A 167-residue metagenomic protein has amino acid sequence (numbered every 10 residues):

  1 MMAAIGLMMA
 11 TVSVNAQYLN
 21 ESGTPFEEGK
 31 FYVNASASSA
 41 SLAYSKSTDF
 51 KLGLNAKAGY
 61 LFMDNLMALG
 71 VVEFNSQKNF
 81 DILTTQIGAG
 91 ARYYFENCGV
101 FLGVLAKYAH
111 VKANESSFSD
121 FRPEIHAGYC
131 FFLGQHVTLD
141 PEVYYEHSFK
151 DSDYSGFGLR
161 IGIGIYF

Functional and structural regions predicted by a protein language model:
M1-L19: Bacterial Sec-dependent N-terminal signal peptides
S13-N15, T84, Y145: Intrinsically disordered, low-complexity regions enriched for glutamine and histidine
V14-F62, L66-F74, G164-Y166: Short glycine/proline- and aromatic-enriched beta-strand/turn motifs that initiate or cap beta-hairpins
S22-F26, L42-S47, S76-F80, K112-S117 (+1 more regions): Outer-membrane beta-barrel domain signature
G29-F31, T48-L54, D81-I87, S117-P123 (+1 more regions): Residues that define the transmembrane beta-barrel architecture of outer-membrane proteins
Y32, F131, Y154-F167: Outer-membrane beta-barrel "beta-signal"
S39-S41, K57-V143, I165-F167: Gram-negative (and chloroplast) outer-membrane scaffold detector with strong preference for beta-barrel transmembrane
